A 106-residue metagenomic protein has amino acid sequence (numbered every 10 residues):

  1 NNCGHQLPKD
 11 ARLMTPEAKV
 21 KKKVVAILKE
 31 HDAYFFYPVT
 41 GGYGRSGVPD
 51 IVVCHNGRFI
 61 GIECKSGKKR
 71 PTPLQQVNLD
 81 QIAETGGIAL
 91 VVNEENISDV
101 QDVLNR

Functional and structural regions predicted by a protein language model:
N1-R106: Catalytic phosphate/metal-binding cores of nucleic-acid and nucleotide-processing enzymes, i.e., regions that mediate
